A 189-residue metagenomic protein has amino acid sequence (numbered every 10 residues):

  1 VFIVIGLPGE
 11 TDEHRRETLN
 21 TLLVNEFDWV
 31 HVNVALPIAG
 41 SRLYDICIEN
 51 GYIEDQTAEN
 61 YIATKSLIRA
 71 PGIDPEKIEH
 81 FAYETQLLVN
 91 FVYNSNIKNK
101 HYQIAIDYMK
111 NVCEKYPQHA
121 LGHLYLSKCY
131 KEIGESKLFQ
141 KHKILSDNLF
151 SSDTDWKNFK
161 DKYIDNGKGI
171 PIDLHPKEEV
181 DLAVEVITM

Functional and structural regions predicted by a protein language model:
V1-E114, Y130, S136-D153, D161-V184: A structural motif corresponding to the C-terminal lobe/cap of the Radical SAM core domain
G122, D155-W156: TPR alpha-solenoid repeat register
I187-M189: Aromatic (Trp/Tyr) and acidic
